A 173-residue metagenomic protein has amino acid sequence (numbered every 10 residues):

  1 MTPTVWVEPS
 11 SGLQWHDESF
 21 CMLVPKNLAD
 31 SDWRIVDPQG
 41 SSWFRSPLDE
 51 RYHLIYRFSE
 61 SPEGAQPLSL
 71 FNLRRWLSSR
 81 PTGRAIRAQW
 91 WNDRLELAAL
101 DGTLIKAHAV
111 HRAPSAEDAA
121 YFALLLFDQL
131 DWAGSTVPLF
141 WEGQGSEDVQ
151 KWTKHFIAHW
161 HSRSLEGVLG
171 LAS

Functional and structural regions predicted by a protein language model:
M1-S173: Hydrophobic/aromatic-enriched cytosolic interaction surfaces used to assemble or bind macromolecules
